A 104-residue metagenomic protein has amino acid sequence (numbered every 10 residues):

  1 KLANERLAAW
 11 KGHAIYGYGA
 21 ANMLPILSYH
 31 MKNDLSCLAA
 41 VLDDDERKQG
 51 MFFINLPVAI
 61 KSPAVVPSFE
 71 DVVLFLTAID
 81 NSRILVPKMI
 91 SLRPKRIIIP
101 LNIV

Functional and structural regions predicted by a protein language model:
K1-V104: Hydrophobic, well-ordered beta-alpha structural blocks that scaffold small-molecule cofactor pockets
